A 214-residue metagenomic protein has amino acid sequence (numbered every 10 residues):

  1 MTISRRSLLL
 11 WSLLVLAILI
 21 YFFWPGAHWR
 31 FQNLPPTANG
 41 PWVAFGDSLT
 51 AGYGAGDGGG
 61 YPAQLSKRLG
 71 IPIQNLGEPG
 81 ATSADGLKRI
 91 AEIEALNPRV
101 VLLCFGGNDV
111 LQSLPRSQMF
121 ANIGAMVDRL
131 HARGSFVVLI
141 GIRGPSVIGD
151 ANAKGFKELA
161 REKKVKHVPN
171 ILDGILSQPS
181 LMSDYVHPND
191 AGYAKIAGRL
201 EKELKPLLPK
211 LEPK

Functional and structural regions predicted by a protein language model:
T2-A17, W24-G26, K67-R68, L87-K214: Alpha-helical cap/lid subdomain in secreted, periplasmic, or secretory-pathway luminal O-acyl-processing enzymes
Y21-A81, L87-N97: Serine-esterase "nucleophile elbow" of acetyl-processing enzymes
